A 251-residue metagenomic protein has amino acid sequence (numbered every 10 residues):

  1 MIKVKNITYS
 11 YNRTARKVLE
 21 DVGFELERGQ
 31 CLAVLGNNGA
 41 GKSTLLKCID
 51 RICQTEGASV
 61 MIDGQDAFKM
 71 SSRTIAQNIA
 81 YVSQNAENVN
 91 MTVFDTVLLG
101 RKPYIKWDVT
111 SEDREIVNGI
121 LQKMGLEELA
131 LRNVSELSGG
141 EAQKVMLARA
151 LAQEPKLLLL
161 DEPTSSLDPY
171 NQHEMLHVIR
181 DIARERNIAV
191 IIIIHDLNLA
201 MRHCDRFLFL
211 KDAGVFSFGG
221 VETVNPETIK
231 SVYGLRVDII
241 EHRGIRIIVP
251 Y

Functional and structural regions predicted by a protein language model:
M1-V4, T8-D21, R28, K69-S71: A short, flexible loop at the N-terminus of ABC-type nucleotide-binding domains that lies
L35-N37: The feature captures the beta-strand-to-loop junction immediately N-terminal to the Walker
D50: Helix-to-loop junction immediately C-terminal to a conserved catalytic motif
A58-D66, I75: Conserved ABC transporter NBD signature motif
S111-L129, E154: Conserved ABC ATPase "signature" region
N133-L137, E141: Conserved ABC ATPase signature
L158-E162: Catalytic Walker B motif of ABC-type/P-loop ATPase nucleotide-binding domains
